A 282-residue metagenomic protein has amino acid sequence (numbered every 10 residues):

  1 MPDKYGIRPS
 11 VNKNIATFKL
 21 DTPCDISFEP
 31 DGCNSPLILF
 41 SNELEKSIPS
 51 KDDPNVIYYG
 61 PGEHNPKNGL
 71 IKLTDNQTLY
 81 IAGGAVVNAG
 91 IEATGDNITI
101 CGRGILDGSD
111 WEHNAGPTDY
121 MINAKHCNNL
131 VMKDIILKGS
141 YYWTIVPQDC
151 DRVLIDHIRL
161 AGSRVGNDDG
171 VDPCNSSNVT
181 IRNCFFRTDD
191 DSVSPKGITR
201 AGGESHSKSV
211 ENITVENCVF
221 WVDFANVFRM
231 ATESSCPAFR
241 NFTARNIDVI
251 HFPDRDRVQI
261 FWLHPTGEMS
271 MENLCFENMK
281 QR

Functional and structural regions predicted by a protein language model:
M1-R282: Extracellular/periplasmic carbohydrate-active domains that bind, remodel, or depolymerize complex polysaccharides
